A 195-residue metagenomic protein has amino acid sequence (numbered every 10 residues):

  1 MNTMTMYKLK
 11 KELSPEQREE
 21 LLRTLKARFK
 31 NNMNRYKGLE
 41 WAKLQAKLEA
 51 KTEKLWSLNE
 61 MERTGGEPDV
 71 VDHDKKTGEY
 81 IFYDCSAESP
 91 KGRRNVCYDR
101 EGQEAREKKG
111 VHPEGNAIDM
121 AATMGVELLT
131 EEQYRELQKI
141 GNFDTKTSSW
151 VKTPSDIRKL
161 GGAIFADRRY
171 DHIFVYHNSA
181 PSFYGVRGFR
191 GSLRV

Functional and structural regions predicted by a protein language model:
N2-E127, E131-V195: A binding-site-centric feature that preferentially detects glycan-recognition modules on secreted/surface proteins
